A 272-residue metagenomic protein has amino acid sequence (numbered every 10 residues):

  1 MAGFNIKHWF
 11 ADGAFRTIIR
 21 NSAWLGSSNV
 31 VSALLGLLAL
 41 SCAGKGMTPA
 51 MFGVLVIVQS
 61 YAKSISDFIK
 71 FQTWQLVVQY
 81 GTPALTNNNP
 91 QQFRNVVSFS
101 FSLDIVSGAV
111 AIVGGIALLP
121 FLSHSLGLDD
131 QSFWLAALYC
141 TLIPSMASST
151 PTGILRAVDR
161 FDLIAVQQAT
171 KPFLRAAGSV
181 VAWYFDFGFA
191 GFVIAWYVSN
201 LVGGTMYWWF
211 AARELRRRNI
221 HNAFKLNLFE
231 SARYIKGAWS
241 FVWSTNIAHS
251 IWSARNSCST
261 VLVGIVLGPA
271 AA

Functional and structural regions predicted by a protein language model:
M1-I18, Y207-S257: Interhelical loop/hinge segments that connect adjacent transmembrane helices in multipass membrane
M1-N5, V30, S98-L126, V181: Alpha-helical transmembrane segments of multi-pass membrane transport and lipid-handling proteins
F10-R16, M47-P49, A62-S102, R156-L163: Transmembrane-helix boundary and interhelical linker motifs in polytopic inner-membrane proteins
F15-Q79, I112-I116, T141, R175-A176 (+3 more regions): Signature of the first transmembrane helix
L25, F52-G53, F161-A165, G191-V193 (+2 more regions): Alpha-helical transmembrane segments and their helix-entry boundary regions
G44, S123, R156, A182-Y184 (+1 more regions): Helix-capping/transition residues at the boundaries of transmembrane alpha-helices and the short helical linkers
I57, S132-C140, V166-N222, F241 (+1 more regions): Hydrophobic alpha-helical transmembrane segments
A109, V113-P151, D162-A165, A169: Alpha-helical transmembrane segments of multi-pass membrane proteins
